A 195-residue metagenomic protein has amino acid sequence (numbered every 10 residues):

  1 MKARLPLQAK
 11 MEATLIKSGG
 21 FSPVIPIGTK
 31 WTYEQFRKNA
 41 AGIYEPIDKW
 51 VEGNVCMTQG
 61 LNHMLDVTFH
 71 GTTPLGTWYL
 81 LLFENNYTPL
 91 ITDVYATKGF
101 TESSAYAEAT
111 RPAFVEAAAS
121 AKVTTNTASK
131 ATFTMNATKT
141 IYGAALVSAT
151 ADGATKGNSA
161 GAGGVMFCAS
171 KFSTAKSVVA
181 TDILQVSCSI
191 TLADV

Functional and structural regions predicted by a protein language model:
M1-G143, S148-V195: Small cysteine-rich, disulfide-bonded extracellular modules of the LU/uPAR three-finger superfamily and closely related
